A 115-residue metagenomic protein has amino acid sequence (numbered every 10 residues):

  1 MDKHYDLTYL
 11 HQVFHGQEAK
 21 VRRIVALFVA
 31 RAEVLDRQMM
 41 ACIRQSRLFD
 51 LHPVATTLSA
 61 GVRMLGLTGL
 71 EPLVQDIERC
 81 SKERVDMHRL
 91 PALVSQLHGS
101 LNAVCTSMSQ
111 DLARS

Functional and structural regions predicted by a protein language model:
Y5-T57, R89-L112: Long, amphipathic alpha-helical coiled-coil segments characteristic of histidine-phosphotransfer scaffolds
D50-H52, V62-K82: Short, well-ordered alpha-helical segments that carry or flank key catalytic/ligand-binding motifs at enzyme/regulatory
